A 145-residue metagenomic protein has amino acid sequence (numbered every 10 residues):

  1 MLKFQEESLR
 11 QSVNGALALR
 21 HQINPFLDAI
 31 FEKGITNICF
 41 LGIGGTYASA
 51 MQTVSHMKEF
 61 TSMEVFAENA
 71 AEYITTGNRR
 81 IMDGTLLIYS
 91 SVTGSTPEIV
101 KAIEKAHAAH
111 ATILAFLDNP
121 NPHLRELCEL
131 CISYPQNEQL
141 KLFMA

Functional and structural regions predicted by a protein language model:
M1-E32: Cofactor-/ligand-binding subdomain signature composed of acidic, glycine-rich, tryptophan-containing flexible loops
K33-A145: Glycine-rich phosphate-binding loops that contact phosphosugars or nucleotide phosphates
